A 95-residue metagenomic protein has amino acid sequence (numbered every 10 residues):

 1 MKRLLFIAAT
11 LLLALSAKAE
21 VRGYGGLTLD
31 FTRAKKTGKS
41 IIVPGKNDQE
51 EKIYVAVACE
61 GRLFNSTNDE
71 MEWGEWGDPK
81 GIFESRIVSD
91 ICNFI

Functional and structural regions predicted by a protein language model:
M1-L4: Positively charged n-region of N-terminal signal peptides that target proteins for export
F6-A8, I87: Sec-dependent N-terminal signal peptides
A8-A9, G45: Small side chains
T10-K18: Hydrophobic h-region of N-terminal signal peptides that target proteins for export in Gram-negative bacteria
A17-I53, V57-I95: N-terminal secretory-pathway/extracellular module detecting exported/lumenal segments and adjacent signal-anchor/first
